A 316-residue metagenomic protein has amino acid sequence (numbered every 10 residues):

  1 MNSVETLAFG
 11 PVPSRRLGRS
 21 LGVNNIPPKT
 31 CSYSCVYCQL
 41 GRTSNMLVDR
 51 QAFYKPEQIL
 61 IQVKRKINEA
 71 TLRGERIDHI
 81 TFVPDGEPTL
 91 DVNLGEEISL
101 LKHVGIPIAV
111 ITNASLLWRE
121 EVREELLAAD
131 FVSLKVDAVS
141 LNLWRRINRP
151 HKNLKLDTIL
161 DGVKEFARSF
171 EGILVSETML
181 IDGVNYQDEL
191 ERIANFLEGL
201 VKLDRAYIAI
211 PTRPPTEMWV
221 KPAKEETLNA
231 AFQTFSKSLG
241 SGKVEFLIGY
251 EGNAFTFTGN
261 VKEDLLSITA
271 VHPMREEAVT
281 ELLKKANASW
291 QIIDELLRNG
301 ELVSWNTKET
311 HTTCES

Functional and structural regions predicted by a protein language model:
M1-G18, N185-S316: Auxiliary Fe-S-binding modules of radical SAM enzymes
R15-Q58: Canonical Radical SAM [4Fe-4S] cluster-binding loop centered on the CxxxCxxC motif and its immediate flanking residues
S20-G22, H79, S133, V175: Short hydrophobic-acidic sequence motifs that mark active-site Asp/Glu residues
N25, F82-P84, T178-L180: Short glycine-centered, acidic/aromatic-flanked micro-motifs in structured strand/loop junctions that mark active-site
P28, N45, E87-P88, G183: Short strand->helix junction
R42-T81: Conserved alpha-helical substructure of the radical SAM core
T89-T234, S238: Conserved AdoMet/S-adenosylmethionine-binding subsite of the radical SAM
